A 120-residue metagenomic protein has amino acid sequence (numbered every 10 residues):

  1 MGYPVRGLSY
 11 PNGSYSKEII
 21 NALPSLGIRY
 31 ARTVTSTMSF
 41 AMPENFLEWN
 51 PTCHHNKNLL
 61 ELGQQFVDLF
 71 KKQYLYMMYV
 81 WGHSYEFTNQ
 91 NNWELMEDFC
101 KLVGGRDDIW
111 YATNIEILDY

Functional and structural regions predicted by a protein language model:
M1-Q64, N91-L95: Catalytic domains of cell-wall/extracellular-matrix polysaccharide-remodeling enzymes, centered on de-N-acetylation
Y30-S39, Q64-V67, K72, M77-Y120: C-terminal domain-boundary segment and adjacent tail
